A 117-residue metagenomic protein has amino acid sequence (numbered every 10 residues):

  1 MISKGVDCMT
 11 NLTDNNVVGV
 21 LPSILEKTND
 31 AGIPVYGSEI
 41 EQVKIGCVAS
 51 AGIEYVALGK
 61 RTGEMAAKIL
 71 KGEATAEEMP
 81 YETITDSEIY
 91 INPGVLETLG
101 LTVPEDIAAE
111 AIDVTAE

Functional and structural regions predicted by a protein language model:
G5-V17, V35-S38: Periplasmic-binding protein-like
V18-G46: Venus flytrap/periplasmic-binding-protein-like
S23-E26, S50-G52, V103-D106: Short, glycine/charged-enriched secondary-structure capping and boundary segments
Q42-G52, E77, I84-S87: Surface-exposed aromatic
I53-G72: Hydrophobic alpha-helical segments within soluble ligand-binding/sensing domains
K68-E117: Hinge/cleft segment of the Venus flytrap/periplasmic-binding protein
